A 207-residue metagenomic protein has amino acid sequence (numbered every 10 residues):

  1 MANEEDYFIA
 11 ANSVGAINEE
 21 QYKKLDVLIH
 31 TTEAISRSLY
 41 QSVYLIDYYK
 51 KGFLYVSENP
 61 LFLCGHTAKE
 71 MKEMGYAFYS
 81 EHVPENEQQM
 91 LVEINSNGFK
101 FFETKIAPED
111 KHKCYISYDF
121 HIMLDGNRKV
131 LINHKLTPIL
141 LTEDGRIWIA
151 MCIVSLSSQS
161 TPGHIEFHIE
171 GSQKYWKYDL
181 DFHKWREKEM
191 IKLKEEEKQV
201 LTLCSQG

Functional and structural regions predicted by a protein language model:
M1-Y22: Short, low-complexity N-terminal regulatory "tails/caps" that precede and couple sensory modules
Q21-Y76, G171-K184: PAS-family sensory domain signal
R37, G52, H112-C114, R128 (+1 more regions): Residue-level preference for beta-strand/loop junctions
T67-K135, C204: PAS-family sensory domains
K135-A150, S158-T161: Short loop/turn elements at sensory-signaling interfaces that couple input to output
I153: Sensory beta-strand/linker motifs that couple input domains to effectors
S157-K177: Histidine/lysine/aspartate-rich catalytic loop segments that bind and position anionic ligands
L180-G207: Helix-turn-helix DNA-binding segment
